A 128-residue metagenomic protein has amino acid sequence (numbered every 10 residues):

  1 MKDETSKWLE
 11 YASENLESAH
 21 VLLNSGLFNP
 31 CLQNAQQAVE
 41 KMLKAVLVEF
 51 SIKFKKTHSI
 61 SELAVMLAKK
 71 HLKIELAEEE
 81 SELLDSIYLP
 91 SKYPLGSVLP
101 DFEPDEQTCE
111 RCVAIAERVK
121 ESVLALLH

Functional and structural regions predicted by a protein language model:
M1-H128: Terminal alpha-helical segments
